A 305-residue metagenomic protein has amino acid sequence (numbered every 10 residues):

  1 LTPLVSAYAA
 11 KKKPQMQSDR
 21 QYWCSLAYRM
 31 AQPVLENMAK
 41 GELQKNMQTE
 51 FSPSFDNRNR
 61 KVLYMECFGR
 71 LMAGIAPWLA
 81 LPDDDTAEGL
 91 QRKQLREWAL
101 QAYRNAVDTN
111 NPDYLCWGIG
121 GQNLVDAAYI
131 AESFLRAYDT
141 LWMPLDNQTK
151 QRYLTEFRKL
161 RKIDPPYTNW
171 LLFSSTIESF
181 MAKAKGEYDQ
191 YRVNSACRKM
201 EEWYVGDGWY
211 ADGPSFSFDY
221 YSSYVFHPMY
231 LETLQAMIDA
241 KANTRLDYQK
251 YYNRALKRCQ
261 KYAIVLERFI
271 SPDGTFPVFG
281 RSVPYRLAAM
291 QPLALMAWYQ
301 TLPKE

Functional and structural regions predicted by a protein language model:
L1-A10: N-terminal export signals
K12-D83: N-terminal signal-anchor module of multipass membrane proteins
Y64, I75-W78, R92-L256, R268-A294 (+1 more regions): Aromatic-lined, polymer-binding surfaces characteristic of secreted/periplasmic polysaccharide-degrading enzymes
A87-E88: Long, charge-dense tracts
C259-Y262: Pore-lining transmembrane helices
Y299-E305: Extended polysaccharide-engagement surfaces of secreted carbohydrate-active enzymes
